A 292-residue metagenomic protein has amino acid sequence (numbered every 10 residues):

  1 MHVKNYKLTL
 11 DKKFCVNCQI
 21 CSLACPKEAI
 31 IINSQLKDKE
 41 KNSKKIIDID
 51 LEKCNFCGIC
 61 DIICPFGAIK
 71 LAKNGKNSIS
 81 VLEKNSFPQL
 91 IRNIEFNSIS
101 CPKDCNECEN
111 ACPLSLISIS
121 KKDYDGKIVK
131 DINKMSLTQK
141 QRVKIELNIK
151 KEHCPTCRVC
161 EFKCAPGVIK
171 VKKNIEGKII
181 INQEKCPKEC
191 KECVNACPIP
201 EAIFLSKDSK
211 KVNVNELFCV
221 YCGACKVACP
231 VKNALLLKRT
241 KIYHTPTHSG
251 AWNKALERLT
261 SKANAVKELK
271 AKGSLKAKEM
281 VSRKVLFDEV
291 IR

Functional and structural regions predicted by a protein language model:
M1-Y6, K13, E40-R292: Flanking helices and flexible, charged tails adjoining ferredoxin-like Fe-S electron-transfer domains in multi-subunit
K4-K7, K13-L36: The feature marks the first
